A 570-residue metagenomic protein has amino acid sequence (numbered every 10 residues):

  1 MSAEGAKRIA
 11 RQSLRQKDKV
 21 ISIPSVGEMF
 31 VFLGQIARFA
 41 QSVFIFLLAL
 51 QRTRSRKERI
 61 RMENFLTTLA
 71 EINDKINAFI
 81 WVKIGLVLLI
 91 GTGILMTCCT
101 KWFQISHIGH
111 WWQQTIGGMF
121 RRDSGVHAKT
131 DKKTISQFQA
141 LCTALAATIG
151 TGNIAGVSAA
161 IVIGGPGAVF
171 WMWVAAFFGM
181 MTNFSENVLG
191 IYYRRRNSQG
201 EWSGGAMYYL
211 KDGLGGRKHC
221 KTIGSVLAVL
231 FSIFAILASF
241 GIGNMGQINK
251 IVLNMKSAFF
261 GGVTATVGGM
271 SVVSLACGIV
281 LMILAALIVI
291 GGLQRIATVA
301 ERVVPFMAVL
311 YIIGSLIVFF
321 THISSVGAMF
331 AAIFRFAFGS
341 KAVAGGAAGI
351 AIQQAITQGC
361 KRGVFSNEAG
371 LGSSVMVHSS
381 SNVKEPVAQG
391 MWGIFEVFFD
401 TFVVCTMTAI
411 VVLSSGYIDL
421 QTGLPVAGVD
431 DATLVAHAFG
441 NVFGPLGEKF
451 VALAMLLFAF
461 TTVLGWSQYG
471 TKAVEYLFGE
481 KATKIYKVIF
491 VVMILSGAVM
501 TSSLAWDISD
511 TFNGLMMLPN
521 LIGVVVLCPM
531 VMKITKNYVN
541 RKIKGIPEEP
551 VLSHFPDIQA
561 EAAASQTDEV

Functional and structural regions predicted by a protein language model:
M62-T151, I161-A168, G179, L495 (+1 more regions): N-terminal alpha-helical transmembrane segments of multi-pass membrane transport and channel/translocase proteins
L69, C99-Q104, G152-V157, S239-V252 (+6 more regions): Transmembrane helix-loop junctions in multi-pass membrane proteins
L88-T92, T100-W112, M245-M255, V272-F334 (+2 more regions): Membrane-interface loop-to-helix entry segments
M96-T97, A175-G200, K211-N249, S257-I288 (+1 more regions): Helix-loop-helix module between adjacent transmembrane segments
W102-I135, A159-V169, W173, M181-T222 (+4 more regions): Flexible loop linkers connecting adjacent transmembrane helices in multi-pass alpha-helical membrane transporters
D123-I161, Y192-L214, L230-I236, G349-F398: Alpha-helical membrane segments and immediately flanking helix-loop junctions that form or couple to the substrate/ion
F178-E186, G278-L293, V304-S324, T357 (+3 more regions): Selective recognition of specific alpha-helical transmembrane segments in multi-pass small-molecule
E186-R194, G314-A332, S340-A347, S380-S381 (+1 more regions): Extracellular/periplasmic helix-exit of transmembrane alpha-helices
